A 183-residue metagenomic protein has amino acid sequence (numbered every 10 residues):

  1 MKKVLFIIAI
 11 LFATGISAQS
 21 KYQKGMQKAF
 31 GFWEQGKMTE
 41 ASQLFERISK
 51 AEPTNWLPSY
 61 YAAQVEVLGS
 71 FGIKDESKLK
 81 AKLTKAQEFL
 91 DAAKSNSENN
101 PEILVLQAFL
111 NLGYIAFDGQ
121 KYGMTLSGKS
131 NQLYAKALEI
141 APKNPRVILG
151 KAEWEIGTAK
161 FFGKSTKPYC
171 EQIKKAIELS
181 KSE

Functional and structural regions predicted by a protein language model:
M1-G25: Bacterial Sec-dependent N-terminal signal peptides
S17-S42, S49: Sec-dependent signal peptide cleavage junction
S20-Q27, A51-G72, E98-D118, K143-A159: Amphipathic alpha-helical repeat scaffolds of TPR domains
G31-L44, K78-E88, G123-N131, T166-I177: Helix-turn-helix repeat elements of alpha-solenoid scaffolds
I48, A92-A93, A137, A176: Canonical positions in the second alpha-helix
G113, K121-T166, E178: Extended amphipathic alpha-helical interaction segments
